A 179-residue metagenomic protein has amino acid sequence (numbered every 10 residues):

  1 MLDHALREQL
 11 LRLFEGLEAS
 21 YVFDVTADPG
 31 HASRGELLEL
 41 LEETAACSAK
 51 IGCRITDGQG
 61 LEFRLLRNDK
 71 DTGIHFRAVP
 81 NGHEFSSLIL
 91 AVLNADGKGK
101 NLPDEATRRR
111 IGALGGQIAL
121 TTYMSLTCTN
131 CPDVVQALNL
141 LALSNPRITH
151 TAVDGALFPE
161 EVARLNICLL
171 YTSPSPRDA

Functional and structural regions predicted by a protein language model:
M1-E18, L88-L114: N-terminal leader/targeting and pre-domain segments
E15-V22, T26-I74: Extreme N-terminal leader/targeting regions
G16-E39, L114-S144: Local sequence-structure signature of Cys/Sec-based thiol-disulfide redox active-site neighborhoods
T44-A45, L138-H150: Conserved helix-turn-beta segment immediately C-terminal to the redox Cys motif in thioredoxin-like folds
K50-G58, P146-E160: Thiol-based oxidoreductase modules, predominantly thioredoxin-like and allied folds used for disulfide exchange
D69-K98, R177: Non-catalytic, surface beta->alpha helical segment in thiol-disulfide oxidoreductase systems
V162-L170: Thiol/disulfide oxidoreductase modules built on the thioredoxin-like
Y171-A179: Single conserved hydrophobic/aromatic residue that forms the stacking wall/gate of nucleotide- or nucleobase-binding
